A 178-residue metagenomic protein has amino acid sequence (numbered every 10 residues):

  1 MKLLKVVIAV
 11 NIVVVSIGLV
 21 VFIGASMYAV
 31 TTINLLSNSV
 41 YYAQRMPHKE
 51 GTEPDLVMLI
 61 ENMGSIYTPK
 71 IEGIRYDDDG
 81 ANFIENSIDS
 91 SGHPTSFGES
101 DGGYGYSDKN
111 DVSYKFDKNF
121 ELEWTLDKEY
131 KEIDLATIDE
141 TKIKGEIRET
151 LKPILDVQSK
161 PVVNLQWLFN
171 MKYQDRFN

Functional and structural regions predicted by a protein language model:
M1, N34, P54-V57, I133 (+1 more regions): Intrinsic-disorder/low-complexity peptide segments enriched for small residues
M1-I23: N-terminal Sec-pathway targeting helices
V20-S107: N-terminal export/targeting and maturation segments
G73-N178: Extracytoplasmic electrostatic interaction patches
